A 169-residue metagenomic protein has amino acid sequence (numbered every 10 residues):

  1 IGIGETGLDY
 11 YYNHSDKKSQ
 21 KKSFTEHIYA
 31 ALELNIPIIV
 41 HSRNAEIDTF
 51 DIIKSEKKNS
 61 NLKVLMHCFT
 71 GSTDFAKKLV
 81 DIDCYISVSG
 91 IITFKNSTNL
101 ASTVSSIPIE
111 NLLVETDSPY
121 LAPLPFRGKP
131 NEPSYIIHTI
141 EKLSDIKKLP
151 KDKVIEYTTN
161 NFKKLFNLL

Functional and structural regions predicted by a protein language model:
I1-P37, I82-Y85, G90-K95: Active-site gating/metal-coordination segments in enzymes
I3, G7, I39, L65 (+1 more regions): Generic enzyme active-site microenvironment
E5, A31, H67, L79 (+4 more regions): Conserved, mostly hydrophobic/aromatic
K17-T25, E46-I47, S97-S105, K129-P133: Charged helix-capping and loop-helix junction motifs
A30, S134-L169: Mid-to-C-terminal alpha-helical segments outside catalytic/metal-binding sites
E33-N35, S55-K63, K78-S89, S106-N111: Glycine-enriched alpha-helix->loop->beta-strand junction motifs that scaffold or abut catalytic
S42-K58, L65, S72-V80, N99-V104: Distinct, well-ordered alpha-helical segments
E110-E132: Short acidic/histidine-rich active-site segments
